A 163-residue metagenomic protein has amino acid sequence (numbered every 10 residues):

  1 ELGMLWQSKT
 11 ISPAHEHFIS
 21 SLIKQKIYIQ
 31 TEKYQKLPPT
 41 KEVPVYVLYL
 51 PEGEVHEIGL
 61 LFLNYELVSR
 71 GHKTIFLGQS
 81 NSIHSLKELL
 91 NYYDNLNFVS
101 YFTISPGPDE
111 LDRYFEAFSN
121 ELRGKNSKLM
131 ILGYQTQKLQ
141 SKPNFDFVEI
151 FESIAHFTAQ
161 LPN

Functional and structural regions predicted by a protein language model:
E1-Y28: Helix-enriched interaction subdomains in cytosolic or periplasmic regions, typified by TIR/SEFIR signaling/NADase cores
F18-N163: C-terminal regulatory/effector modules of DNA-binding transcriptional regulators
